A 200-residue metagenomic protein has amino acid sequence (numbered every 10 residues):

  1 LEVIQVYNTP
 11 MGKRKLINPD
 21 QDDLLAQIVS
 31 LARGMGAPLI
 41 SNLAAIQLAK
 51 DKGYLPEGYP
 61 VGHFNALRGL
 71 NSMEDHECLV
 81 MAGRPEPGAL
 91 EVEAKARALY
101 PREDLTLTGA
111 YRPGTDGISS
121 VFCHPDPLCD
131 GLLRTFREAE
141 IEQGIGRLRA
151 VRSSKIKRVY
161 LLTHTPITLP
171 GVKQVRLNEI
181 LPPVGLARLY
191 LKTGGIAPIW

Functional and structural regions predicted by a protein language model:
L1-W200: ASCE RecA-like P-loop NTPase motor cores that couple ATP hydrolysis to mechanical translocation on nucleic acids
